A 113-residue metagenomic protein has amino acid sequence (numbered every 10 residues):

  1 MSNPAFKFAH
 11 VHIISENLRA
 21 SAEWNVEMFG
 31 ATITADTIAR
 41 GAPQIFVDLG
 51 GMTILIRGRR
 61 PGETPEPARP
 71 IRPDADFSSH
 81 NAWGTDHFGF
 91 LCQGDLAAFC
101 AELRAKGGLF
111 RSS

Functional and structural regions predicted by a protein language model:
M1-A9, I14-A35, D48-S112: Glyoxalase I/VOC metalloenzyme domain signal
A39-P43: Short acidic/glycine-enriched loop/turn segments that link adjacent beta-strands
